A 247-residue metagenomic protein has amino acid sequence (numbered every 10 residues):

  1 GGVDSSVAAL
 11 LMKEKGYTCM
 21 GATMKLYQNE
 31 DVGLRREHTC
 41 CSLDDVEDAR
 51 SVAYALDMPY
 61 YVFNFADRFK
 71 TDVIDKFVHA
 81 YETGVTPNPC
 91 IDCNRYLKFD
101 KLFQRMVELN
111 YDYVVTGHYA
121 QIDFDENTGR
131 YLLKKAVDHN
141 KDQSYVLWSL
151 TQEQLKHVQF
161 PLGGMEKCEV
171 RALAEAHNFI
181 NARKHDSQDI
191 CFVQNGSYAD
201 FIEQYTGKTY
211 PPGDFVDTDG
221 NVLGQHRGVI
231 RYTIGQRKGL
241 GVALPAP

Functional and structural regions predicted by a protein language model:
G1-W148, Q159, E169, E175: ATP-dependent adenylation/nucleotidyltransferase module used to activate substrates
V115-P247: AMP-forming adenylation/ATP pyrophosphatase catalytic core
